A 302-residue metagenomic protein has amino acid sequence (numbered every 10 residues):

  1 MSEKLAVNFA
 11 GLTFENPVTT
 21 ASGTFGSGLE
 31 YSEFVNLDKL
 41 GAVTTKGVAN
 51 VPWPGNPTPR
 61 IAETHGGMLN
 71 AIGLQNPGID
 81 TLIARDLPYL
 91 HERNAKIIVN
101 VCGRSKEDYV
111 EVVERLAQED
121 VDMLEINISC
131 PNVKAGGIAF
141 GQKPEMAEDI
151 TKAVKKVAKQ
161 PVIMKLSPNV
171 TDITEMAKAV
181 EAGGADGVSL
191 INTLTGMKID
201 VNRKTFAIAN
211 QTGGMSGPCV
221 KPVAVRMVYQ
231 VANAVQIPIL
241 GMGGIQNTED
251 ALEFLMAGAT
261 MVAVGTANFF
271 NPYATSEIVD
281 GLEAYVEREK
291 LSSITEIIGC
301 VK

Functional and structural regions predicted by a protein language model:
M1-I97, C102-G103: N-terminal capping/small domains of soluble enzymes
S32, D80-I83, L87, V110 (+4 more regions): Predominant activation on well-ordered alpha-helical scaffold segments within soluble catalytic domains
L40-G41, K46, D122, D186 (+2 more regions): Short acidic/polar active-site loop segments enriched in Thr and Asp
A49-P54, P131-V133, T195-K198, F269-N271: Short gly/pro/ser/thr-enriched loop/turn and capping motifs at secondary-structure boundaries
G55-H65, I199-G213, L255, A267-L291: C-terminal helical cap(s) of enzyme catalytic domains, especially alpha/beta-barrels
R104-L240, Q246-A257, M261-V264: Alpha/beta enzyme core
I245-E249, N271, K302: Small/polar glycine-rich anion-binding or flexible loop at a beta-alpha turn
T295-K302: A short, charged, Gly/Pro-tolerant segment at domain boundaries
